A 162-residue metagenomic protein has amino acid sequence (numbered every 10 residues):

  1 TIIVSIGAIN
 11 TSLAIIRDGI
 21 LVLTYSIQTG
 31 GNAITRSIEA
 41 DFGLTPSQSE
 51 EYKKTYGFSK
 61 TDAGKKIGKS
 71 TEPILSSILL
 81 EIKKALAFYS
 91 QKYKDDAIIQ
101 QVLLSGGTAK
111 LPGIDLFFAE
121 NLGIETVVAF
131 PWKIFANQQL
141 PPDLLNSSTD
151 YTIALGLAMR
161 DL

Functional and structural regions predicted by a protein language model:
T1-L162: Hydrophobic/aromatic-enriched cytosolic interaction surfaces used to assemble or bind macromolecules
